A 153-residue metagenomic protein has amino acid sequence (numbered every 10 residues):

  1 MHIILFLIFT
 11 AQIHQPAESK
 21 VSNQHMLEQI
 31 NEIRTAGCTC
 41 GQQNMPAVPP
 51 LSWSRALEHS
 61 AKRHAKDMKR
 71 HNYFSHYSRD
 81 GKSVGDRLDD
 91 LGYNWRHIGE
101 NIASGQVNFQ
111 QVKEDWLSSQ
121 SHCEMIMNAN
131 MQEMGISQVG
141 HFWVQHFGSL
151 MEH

Functional and structural regions predicted by a protein language model:
I4-Q15: Hydrophobic h-region of N-terminal signal peptides that target proteins for export in Gram-negative bacteria
Q15-R70: A short alpha-helix/helix-coil micro-patch that ends at or immediately precedes a cysteine
V21, W95, G99-H153: Disulfide-stabilized extracellular recognition modules
N31, G85, C123: Short glycine-/small-residue-rich flexible loop motifs, especially phosphate/cofactor-binding loops
R55-N108, I126: Short, surface-exposed glycine/acidic/tryptophan-bearing loops
